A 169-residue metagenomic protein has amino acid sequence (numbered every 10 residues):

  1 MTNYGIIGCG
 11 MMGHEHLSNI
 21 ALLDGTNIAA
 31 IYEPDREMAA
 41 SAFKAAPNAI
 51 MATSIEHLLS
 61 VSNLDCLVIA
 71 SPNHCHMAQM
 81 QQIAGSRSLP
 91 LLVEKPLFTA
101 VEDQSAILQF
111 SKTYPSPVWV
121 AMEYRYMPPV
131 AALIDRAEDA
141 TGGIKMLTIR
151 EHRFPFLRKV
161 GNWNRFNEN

Functional and structural regions predicted by a protein language model:
M1-A46: N-terminal Rossmann-like dinucleotide-binding module
L23, A46, V61, S86 (+1 more regions): Acidic-histidine catalytic/liganding microenvironments
A29, N63-D65, K145: Conserved acidic residues
N48-I55: Conserved SAM-binding strand-loop segment of SAM-dependent methyltransferases
V61, C66-P72, M77-M122: Beta-strand-loop-alpha-helix segment that lines the small-molecule cofactor/substrate pocket of alpha/beta enzymes
M127-N169: Predominantly a Rossmann-like dinucleotide-binding segment in NAD(P)-dependent oxidoreductases
